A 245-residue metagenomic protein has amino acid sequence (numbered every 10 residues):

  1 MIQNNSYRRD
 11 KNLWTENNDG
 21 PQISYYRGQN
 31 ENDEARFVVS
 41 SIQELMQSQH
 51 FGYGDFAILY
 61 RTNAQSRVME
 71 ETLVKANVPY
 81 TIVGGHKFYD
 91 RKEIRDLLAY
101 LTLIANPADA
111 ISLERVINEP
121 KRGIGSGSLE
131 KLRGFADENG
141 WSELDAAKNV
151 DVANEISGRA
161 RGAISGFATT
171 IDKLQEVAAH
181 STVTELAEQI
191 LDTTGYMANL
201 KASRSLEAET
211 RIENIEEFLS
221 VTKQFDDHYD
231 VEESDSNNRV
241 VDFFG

Functional and structural regions predicted by a protein language model:
M1-P79, T102-P107, E138, R161 (+1 more regions): Helicase P-loop NTPase motor core
N12, G54-D55, V83-G85, L113 (+1 more regions): Short beta-alpha junctions and helix-cap segments that line functional grooves
W14, I58, G84-G85, K148 (+1 more regions): Proline- and acidic/polar-enriched loop/turn elements at helix boundaries
G20, K92-R95: Short, solvent-exposed loop/turn segments at the edges of secondary structure
R27, T62, H86, P120-K121: Structured beta->alpha junctions
N30, H86-K92: Residue-level recognition of hydrophobic positions within alpha-helical transmembrane segments
G52, S66-V78, R91, L98-G245: Conserved helicase C-terminal RecA-like lobe
N77-K87: Conserved RecA-like helicase motor-core motifs
